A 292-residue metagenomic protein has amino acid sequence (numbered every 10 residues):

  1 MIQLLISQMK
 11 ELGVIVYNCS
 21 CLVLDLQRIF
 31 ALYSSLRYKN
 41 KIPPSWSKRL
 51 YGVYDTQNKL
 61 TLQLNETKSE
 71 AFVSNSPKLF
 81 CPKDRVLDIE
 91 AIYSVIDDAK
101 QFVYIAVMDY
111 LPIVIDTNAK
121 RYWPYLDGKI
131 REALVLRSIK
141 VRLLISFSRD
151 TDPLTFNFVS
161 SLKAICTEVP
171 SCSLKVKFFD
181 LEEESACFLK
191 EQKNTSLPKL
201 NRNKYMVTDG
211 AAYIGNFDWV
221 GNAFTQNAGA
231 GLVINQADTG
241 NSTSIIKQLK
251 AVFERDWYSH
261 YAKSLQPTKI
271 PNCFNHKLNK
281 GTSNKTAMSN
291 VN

Functional and structural regions predicted by a protein language model:
M1-N292: Charged, low-complexity intrinsically disordered terminal segments
